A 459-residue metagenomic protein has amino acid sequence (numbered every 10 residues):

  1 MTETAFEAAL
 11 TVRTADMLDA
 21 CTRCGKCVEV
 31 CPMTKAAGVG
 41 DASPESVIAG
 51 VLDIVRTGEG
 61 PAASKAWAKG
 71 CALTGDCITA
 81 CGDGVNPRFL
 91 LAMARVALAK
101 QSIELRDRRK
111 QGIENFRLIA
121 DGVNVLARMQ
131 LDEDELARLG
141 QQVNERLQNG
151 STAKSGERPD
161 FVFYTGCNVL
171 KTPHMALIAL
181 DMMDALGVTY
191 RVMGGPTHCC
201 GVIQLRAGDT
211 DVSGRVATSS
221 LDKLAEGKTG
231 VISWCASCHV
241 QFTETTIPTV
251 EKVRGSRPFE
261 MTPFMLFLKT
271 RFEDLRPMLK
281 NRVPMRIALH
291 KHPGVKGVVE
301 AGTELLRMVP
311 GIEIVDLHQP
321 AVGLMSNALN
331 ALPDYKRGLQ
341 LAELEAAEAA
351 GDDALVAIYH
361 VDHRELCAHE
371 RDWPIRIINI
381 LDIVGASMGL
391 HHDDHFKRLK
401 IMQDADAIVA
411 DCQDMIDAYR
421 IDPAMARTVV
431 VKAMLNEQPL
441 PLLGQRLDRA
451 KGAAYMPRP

Functional and structural regions predicted by a protein language model:
M1-E29, M33, A99-R108, N149-P159 (+7 more regions): Iron-sulfur (Fe-S) cluster-binding modules
M1-V12, D41-A62, H174-L177, N330: Short, charged low-complexity linear segments at domain edges
T2-E3, V12-R13, A62-A63, F163-G166 (+3 more regions): A short, structure-level motif marking secondary-structure boundaries and short turns
L18, I48-Q241, T245-T246, T270-R271 (+2 more regions): Iron-sulfur-cluster electron-transfer modules
L18-A36, A68-V85, T165-L170, P196-G208 (+4 more regions): Local cysteine-cluster metal-coordination motifs and their immediate loop/turn environment, predominantly Fe-S cluster
T22, S46, H174, V212-R215 (+3 more regions): Conserved active-site and cofactor/substrate-binding residues in soluble primary-metabolism enzymes
M193-G195, F264, L317, I380: Conserved beta-strand termini and adjacent loop/short-helix elements that scaffold enzyme active sites in alpha/beta
P258-F272: Catalytic core of nucleotide-activated saccharide and alditol-phosphate transferases
